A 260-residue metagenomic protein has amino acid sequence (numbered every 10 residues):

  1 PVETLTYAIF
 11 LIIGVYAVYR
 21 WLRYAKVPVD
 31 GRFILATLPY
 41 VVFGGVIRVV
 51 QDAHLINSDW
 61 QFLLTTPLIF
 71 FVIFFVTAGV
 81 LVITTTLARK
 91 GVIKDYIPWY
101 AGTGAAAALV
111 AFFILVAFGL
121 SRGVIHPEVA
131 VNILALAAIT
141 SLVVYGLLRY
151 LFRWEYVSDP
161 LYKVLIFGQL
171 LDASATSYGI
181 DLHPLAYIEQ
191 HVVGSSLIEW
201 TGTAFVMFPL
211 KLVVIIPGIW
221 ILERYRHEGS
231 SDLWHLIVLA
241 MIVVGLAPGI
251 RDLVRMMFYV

Functional and structural regions predicted by a protein language model:
P1-V260: Charge-biased, low-complexity intrinsically disordered regions
